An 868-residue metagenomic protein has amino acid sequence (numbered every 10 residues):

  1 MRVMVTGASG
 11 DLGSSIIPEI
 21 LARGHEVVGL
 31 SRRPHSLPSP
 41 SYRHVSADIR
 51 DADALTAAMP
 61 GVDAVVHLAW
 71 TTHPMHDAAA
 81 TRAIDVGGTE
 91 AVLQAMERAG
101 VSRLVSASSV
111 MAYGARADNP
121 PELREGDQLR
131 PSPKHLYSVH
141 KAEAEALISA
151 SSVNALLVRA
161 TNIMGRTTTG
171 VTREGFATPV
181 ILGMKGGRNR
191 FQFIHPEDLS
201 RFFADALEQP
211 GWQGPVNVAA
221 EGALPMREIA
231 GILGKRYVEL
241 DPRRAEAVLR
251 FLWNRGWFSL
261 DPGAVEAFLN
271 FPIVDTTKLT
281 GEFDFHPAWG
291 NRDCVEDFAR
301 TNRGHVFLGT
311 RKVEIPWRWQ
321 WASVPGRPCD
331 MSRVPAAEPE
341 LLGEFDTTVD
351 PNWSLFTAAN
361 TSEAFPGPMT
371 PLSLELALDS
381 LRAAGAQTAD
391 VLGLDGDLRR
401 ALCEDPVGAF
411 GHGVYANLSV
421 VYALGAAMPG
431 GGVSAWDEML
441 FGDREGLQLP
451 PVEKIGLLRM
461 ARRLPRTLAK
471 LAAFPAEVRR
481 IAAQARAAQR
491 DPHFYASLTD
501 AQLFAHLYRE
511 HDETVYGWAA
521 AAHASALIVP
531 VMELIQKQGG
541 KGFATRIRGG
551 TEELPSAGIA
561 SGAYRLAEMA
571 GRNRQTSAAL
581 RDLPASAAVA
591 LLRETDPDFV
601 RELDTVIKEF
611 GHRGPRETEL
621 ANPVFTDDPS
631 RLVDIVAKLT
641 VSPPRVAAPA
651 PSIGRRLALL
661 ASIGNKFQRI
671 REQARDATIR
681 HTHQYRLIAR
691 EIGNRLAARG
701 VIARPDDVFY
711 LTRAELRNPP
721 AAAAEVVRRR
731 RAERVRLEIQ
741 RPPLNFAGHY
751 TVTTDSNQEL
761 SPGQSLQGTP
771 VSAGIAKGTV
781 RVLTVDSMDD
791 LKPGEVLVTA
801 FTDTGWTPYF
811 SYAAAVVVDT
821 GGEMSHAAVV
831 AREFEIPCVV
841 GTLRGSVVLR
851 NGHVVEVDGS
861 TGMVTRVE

Functional and structural regions predicted by a protein language model:
V3-R23: N-terminal Rossmann NAD(P)H-binding glycine-rich loop of SDR-like oxidoreductase domains
S36, S46-G87, A95, A115: NAD(P)H-binding glycine-rich loop region in Rossmannoid oxidoreductase-like domains and their noncatalytic homologs
A91-L136: Conserved Rossmann-fold NAD(P)-dependent oxidoreductase catalytic core, especially the SDR/UDP-sugar
A117-L157, N162, M184-K185: Catalytic helix-loop patch of NAD(P)-dependent Rossmann-fold dehydrogenases
S151-P196: NAD(P)-dependent short-chain dehydrogenase/reductase
F202-P262, T276, E296-A299, G304-P328: Mid/C-terminal beta-alpha module of Rossmann-like enzyme folds, strongest in SDR-family dehydrogenases/epimerases
A322-Q668: N-terminal, non-catalytic alpha-helical interaction modules of very large eukaryotic scaffold proteins
V780-D790, G794-E795, A800-E868: Acidic, glycine-rich flexible loop/linker segments
